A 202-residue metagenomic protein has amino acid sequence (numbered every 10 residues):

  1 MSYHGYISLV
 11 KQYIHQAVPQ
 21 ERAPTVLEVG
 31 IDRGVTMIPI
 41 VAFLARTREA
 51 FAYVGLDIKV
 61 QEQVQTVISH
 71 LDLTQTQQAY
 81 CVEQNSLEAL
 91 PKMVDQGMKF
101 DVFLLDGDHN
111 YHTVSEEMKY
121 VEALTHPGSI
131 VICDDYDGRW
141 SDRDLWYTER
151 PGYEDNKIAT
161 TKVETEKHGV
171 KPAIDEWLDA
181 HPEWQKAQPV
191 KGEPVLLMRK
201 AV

Functional and structural regions predicted by a protein language model:
S2-V202: S-adenosylmethionine/decaboxylated-SAM
